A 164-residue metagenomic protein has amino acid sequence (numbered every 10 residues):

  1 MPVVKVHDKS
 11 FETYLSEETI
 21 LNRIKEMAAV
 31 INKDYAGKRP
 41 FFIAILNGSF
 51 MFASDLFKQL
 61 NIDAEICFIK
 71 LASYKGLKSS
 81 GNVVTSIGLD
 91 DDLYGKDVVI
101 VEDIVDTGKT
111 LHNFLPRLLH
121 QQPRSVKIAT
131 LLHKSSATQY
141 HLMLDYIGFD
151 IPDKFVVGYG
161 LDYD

Functional and structural regions predicted by a protein language model:
M1-D164: PRPP-associated nucleotide enzymes
